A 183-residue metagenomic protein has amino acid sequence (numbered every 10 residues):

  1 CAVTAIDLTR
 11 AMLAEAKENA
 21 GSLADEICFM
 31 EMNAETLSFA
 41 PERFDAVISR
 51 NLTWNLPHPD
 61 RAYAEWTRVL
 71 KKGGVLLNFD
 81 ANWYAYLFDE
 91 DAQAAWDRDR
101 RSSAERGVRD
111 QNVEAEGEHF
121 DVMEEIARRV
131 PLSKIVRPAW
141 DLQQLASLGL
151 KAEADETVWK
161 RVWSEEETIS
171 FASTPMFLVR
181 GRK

Functional and structural regions predicted by a protein language model:
C1-T36: Class I SAM-dependent methyltransferase SAM/SAH-binding core
A11, L56-R61, Y86: Short N-terminal helix/helix-N-cap motif within the alpha/beta-hydrolase-1
M32-V47: A short acidic, Gly/Pro-enriched loop at the edge of an enzyme's catalytic core that lines a small-molecule cofactor
D45-P59: A short SAM/SAH-binding and catalytic strip from SAM-dependent methyltransferases
D60-V75: A short glycine-rich, Lys/Arg-flanked "PGG" loop and its adjoining helix->strand segment in the class I
V75-G117: Conserved class I S-adenosyl-L-methionine
P131-G149, A154-E156: Short alpha-helix
L148-L150, E165-K183: Core SAM-dependent methyltransferase catalytic element
